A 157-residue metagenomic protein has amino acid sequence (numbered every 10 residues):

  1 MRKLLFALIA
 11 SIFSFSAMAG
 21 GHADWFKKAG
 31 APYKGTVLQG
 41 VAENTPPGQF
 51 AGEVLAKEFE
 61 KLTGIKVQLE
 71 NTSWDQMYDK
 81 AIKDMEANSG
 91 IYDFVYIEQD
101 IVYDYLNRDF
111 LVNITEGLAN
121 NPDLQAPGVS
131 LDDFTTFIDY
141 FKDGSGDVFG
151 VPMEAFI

Functional and structural regions predicted by a protein language model:
M1-V37, K61, N120: Short, low-complexity disordered leader/linker segments with a strong preference for bacterial N-terminal type II
G20-P32, D100-I157: Hinge/lid segment of periplasmic solute-binding proteins
A23-A29, P46-K66: Short, polar/charged alpha-helical segment
K34-P46, I65-E70, D93-F94: Short, well-ordered beta-strand elements
G40, P47-A51, Y103: Short, solvent-exposed loop/turn elements at domain surfaces
A42-N44, N71-S73, L118, A155-I157: Short, flexible loop/turn elements at secondary-structure junctions
A42-P46, M85-E86, D139: Asp/Glu-centered strand-loop micro-motifs enriched in Gly/Pro and often flanked by an aromatic residue
V54-D133: Extracytoplasmic "Venus flytrap"/periplasmic binding protein-like
